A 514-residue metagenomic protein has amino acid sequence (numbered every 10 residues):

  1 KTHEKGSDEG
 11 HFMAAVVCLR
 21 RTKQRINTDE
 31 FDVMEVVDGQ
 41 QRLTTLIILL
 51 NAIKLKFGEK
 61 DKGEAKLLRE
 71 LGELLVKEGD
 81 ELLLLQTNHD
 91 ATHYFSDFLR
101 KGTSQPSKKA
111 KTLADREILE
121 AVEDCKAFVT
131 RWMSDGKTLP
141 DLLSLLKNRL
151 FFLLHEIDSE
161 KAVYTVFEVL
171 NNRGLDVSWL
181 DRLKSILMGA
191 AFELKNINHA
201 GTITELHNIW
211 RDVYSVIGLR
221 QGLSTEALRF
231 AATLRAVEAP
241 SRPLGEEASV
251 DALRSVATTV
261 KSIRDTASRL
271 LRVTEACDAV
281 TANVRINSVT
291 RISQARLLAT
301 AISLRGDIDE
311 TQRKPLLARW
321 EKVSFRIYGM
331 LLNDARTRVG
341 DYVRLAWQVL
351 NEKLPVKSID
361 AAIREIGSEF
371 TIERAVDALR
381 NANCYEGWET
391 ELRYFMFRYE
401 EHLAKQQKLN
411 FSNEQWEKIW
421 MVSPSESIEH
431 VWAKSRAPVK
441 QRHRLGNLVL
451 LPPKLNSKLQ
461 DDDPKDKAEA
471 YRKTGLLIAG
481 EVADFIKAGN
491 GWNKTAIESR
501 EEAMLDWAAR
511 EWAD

Functional and structural regions predicted by a protein language model:
K1-D32, V356-V482, I486, A496-R500 (+1 more regions): Betabetaalpha-Me/HNH-type nuclease active-site subdomain
K1-R235, E469-A470, T474-G475, V482 (+1 more regions): Glycine- and hydrophobic-rich flexible loops that cap the catalytic core of alpha/beta enzyme folds
F31-L43, F152-I157, V169, R173 (+6 more regions): Short, charged/polar micro-motifs that form catalytic or ligand-binding hotspots
M34-R42, L142-K147, H155-A162, N287-A295 (+6 more regions): Secondary-structure capping and boundary motifs in well-ordered enzyme cores
K56-K60, G174-D176, L304-R313, E401-F411: Short helix-capping/linker segments at secondary-structure and domain boundaries
F151, W179-H402: A cross-family structural signal marking well-folded subdomains
E310-N333, T337, E469-D514: C-terminal, well-folded lobe of enzymatic/effector domains
